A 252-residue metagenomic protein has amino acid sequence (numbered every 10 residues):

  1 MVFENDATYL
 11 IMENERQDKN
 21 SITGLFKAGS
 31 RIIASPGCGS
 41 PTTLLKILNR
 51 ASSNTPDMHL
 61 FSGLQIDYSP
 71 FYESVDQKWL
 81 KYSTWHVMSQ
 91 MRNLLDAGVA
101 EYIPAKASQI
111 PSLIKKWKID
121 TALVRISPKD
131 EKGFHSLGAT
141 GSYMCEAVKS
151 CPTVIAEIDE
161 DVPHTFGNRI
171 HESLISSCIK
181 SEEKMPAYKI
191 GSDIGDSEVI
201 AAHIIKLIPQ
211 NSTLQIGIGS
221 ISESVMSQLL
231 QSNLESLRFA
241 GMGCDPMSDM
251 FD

Functional and structural regions predicted by a protein language model:
V2-D252: Conserved alpha/beta enzyme-core scaffold
